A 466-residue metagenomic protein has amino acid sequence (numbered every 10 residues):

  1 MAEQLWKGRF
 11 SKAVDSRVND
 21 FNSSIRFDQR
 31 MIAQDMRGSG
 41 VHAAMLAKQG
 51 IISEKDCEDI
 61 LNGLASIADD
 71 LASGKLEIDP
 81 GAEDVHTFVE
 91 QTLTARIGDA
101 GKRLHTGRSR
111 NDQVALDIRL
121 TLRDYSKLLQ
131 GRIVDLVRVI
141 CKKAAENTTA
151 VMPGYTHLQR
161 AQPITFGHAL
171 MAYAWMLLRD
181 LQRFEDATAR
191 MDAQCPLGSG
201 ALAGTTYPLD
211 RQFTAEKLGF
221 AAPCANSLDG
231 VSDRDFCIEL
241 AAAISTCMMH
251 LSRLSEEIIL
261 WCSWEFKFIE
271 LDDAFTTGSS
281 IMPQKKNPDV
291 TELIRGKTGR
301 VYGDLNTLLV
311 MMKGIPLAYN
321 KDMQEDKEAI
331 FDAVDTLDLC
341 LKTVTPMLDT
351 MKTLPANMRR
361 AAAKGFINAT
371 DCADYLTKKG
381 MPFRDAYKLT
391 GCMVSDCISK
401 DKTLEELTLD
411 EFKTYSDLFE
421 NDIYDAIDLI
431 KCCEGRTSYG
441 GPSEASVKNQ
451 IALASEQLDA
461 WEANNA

Functional and structural regions predicted by a protein language model:
A2-Q194, G200, G204, L209-A215 (+8 more regions): A helix-coil-helix interface module used to build multimeric assemblies and to scaffold catalytic/cofactor sites
A2-Q34, G38, D99-A100, M282-A466: Glycine-rich cofactor/substrate-binding loops
A33, R119, R123-Q130, V134 (+10 more regions): Short amphipathic alpha-helical segments with heptad-repeat character
S39, I60, L64-I67, L129 (+16 more regions): Amphipathic alpha-helices that form helix-helix packing interfaces
H42-I52, H168, I238-T246, D371-G380: Short, well-ordered beta-strand elements within core beta-sheets of diverse protein domains
H105, R110-Q113, H157-I164, H168 (+7 more regions): Alpha-helix capping and helix-loop boundary segments enriched in small/acidic/polar residues
K217-V310: Acidic, glycine-rich loop-and-beta core segments that form the ion-binding/anion-interacting portion of active sites
